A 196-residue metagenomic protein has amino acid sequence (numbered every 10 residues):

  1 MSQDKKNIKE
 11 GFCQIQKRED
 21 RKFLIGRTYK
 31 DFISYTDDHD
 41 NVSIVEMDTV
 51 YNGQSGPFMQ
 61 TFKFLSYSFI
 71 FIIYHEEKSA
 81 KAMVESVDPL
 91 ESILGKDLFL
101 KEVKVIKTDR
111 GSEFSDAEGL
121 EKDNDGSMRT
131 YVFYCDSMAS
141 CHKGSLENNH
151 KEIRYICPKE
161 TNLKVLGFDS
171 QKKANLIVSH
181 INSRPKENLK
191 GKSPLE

Functional and structural regions predicted by a protein language model:
S2-M59: Mobile-element integrase/transposase regions, centering on the N-terminal DNA-binding/Zn-coordinating module
V42-S43, G119, D123: Active-site microenvironment for binding and transforming phosphate-containing groups
D48, F62, S68, V87 (+4 more regions): Mobile genetic element proteins and their domesticated derivatives, centered on retroelements and DNA transposons
D48, F99-D116, D136-M138: Acidic/histidine-rich, metal-coordinating catalytic segments
N52-S55, I72-D97: Active-site beta-loop-alpha junctions of metal-dependent nucleic acid enzymes, especially the RNase H-like/DDE
S55-P57, L65-I70: Coil-to-beta-strand transition motifs
Y67-F71, D97-K104, K159-E160: Short, surface-exposed connector motifs at secondary-structure boundaries
K122-D125, R129-E196: Charged alpha-helix within mobile-element recombinases
